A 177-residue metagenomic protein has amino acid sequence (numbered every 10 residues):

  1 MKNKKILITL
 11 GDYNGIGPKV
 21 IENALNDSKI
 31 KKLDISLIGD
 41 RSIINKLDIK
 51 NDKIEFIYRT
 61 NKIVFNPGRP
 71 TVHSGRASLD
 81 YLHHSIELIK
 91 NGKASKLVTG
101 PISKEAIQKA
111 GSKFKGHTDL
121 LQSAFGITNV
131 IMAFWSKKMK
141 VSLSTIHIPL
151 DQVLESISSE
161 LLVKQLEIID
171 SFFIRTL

Functional and structural regions predicted by a protein language model:
M1-T118, S159-L177: Contiguous, glycine/small-aliphatic-enriched amphipathic segments in soluble metabolic enzymes
D34, K96, N129-I131, K140: Proline-centered loop/turn at the N-terminus of a beta-strand
L37, F56-Y58, M132-W135, L143: Structural signal for conserved beta-strand scaffold positions within catalytic alpha/beta enzyme cores
K62-N66, L121, F125-I127, M139 (+1 more regions): Residue-level signal for well-ordered alpha-helical segments
K109-K137: Short, acidic/small-residue loops that bind anionic groups at enzyme active sites
F134-I168, F172: Ligand-binding beta-strand-loop-alpha-helix segment within the catalytic cores of soluble metabolic enzymes
